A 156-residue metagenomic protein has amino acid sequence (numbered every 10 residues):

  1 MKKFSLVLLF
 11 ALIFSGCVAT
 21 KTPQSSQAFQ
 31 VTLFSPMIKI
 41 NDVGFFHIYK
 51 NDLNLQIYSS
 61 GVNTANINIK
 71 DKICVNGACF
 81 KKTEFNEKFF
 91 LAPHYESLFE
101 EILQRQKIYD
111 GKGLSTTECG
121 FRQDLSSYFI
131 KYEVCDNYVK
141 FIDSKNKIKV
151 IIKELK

Functional and structural regions predicted by a protein language model:
K2-L9: Sec-dependent signal peptide recognition, specifically the positively charged N-region followed immediately by
I13-G16: C-terminal motif of bacterial Sec signal peptides marking the signal peptidase cleavage site
V18-T20: Bacterial signal peptide processing site
S25-Y49: Post-signal peptide N-terminal segment of mature Sec-exported envelope proteins
H47-Y49, N66-N68, K72-C74, K147-K156: Beta-strand-dominated lipid-handling architectures at cellular/organellar boundaries
D52-S97: An acidic-aromatic
N86-K156: Mature, soluble, non-transmembrane domains
